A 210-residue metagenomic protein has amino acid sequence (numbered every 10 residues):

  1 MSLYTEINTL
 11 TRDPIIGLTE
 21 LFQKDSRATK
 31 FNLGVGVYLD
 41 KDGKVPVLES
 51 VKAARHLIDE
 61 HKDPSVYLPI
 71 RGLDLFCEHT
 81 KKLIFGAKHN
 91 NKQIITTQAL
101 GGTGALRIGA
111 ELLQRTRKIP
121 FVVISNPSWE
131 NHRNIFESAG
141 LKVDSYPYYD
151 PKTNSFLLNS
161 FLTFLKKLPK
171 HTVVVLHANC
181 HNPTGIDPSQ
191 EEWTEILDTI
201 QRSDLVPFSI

Functional and structural regions predicted by a protein language model:
M1-E6: Generic N-terminal amphipathic, Lys/Arg-enriched alpha-helix
T11-G101, A105: N-terminal small-domain helix-loop-helix segment of the aminotransferase-like
D63-V206: Conserved core of the PLP fold type I
